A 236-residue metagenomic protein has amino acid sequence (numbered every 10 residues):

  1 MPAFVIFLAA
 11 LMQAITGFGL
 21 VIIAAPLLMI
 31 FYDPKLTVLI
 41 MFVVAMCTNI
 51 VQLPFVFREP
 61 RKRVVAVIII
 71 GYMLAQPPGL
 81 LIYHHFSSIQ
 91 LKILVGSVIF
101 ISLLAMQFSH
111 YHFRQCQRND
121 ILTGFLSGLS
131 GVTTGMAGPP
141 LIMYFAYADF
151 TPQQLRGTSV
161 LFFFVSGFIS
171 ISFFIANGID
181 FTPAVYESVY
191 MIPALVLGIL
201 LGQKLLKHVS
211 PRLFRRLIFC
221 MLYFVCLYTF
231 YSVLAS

Functional and structural regions predicted by a protein language model:
A3-A66, G124, G128, G138-I199: Small-residue-rich hydrophobic segments that form or flank transmembrane alpha-helices in multi-pass membrane proteins
A9, Q52, G79, Y83 (+4 more regions): Structural signal for membrane-spanning alpha-helices in multi-pass inner-membrane proteins, emphasizing helix cores
L27-K35, I69-P78, S102, L122-T133 (+2 more regions): Small-residue-rich segments of transmembrane alpha-helices in multi-pass membrane proteins, especially helix faces
K35-Q107: Membrane helix-loop-helix hairpins that form the core translocation module of multi-pass transporters
N49-R58, K92-N119, Q203-K204, F224-S236: Transmembrane helix exit motif
Y83, S88, K92, G131-G138 (+2 more regions): Hydrophobic alpha-helical transmembrane segments in multi-pass integral membrane proteins
L201-Y223: Interfacial loop-to-transmembrane junctions
